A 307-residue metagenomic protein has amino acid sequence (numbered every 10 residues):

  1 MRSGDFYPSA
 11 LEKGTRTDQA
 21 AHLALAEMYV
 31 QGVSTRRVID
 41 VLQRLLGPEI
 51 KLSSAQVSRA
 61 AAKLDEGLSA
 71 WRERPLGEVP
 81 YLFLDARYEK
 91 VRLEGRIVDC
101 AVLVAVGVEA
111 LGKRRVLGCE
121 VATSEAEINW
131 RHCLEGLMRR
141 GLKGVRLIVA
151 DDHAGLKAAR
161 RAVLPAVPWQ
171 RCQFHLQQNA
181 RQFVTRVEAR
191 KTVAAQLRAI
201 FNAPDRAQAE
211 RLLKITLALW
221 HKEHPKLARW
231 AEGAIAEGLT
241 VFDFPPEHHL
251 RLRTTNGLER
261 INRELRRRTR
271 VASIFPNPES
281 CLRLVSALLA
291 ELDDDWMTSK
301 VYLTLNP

Functional and structural regions predicted by a protein language model:
R2-R16, A20, G47-V149, A154 (+4 more regions): RNase H-like nuclease fold core
A20-G32: Short, amphipathic alpha-helical "recognition" segments used to contact nucleic acids or chromatin
E27, E135-R139, A199: Surface-exposed charged/polar residues within alpha-helices that form helix-capping/stabilizing sites and interaction
Q31-G32, R36, K51, V187 (+3 more regions): Residues at alpha-helix boundaries and the short loops/turns that link adjacent helices
R36-E49: DNA-recognition alpha helix
R161, P165-F183: Inter-helix linker motif
Q178-D205: Conserved phosphate-handling catalytic cores of large alpha/beta enzymes
A199-P307: Acidic/histidine-rich catalytic cores and adjacent linkers of DNA breakage/strand-transfer/modification proteins
